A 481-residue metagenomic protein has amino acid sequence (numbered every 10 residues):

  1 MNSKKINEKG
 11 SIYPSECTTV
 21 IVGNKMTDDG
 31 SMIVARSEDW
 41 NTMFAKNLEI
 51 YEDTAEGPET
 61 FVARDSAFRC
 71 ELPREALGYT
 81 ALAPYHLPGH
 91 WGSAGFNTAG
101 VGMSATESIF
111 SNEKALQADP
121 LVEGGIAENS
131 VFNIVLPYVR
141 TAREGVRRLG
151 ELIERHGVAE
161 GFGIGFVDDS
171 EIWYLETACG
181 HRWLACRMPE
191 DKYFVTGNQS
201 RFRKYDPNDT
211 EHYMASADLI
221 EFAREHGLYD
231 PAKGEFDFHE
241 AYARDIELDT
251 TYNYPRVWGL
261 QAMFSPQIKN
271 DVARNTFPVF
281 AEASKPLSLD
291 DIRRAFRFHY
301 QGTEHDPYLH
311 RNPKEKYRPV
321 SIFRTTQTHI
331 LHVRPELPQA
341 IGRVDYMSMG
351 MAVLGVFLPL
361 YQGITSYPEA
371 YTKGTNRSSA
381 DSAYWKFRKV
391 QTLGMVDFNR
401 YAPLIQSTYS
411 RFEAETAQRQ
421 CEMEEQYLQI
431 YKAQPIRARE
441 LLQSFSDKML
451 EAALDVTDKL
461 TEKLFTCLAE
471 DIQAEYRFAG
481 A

Functional and structural regions predicted by a protein language model:
N2-E128, R148-D271, A283: A contiguous strand-loop segment
F132-Y138: Short, well-ordered beta-strand elements within core beta-sheets of diverse protein domains
Y138-E144: Short, charged, surface-exposed loops that flank catalytic or proteolytic processing sites
R143, H156-G157, S321: Short, well-structured beta-strand/strand-turn elements
G145-E154, I292-F296: Short, well-structured alpha-helical segments that form the helix of a local strand-helix-strand
R224-E336: Glycine-rich, aromatic-lined ligand/substrate-binding cores of catalytic and carbohydrate-binding domains
H305-A433: Substrate-recognition/cap regions that form aromatic- and gly/pro-loop-enriched pockets for small-molecule ligands
R411-A481: Histidine-centered catalytic/metal-binding microenvironments
